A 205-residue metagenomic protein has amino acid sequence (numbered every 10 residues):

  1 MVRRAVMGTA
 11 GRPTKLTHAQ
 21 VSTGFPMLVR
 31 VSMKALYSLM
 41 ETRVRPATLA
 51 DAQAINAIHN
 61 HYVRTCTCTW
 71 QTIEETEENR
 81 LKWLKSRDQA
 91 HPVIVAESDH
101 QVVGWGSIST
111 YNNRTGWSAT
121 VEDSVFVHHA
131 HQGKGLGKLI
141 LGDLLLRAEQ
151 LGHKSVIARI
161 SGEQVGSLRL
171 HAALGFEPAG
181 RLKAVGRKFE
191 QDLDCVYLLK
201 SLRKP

Functional and structural regions predicted by a protein language model:
R3-R4, R12-K15, S22, R30-S32: Low-acidity, Ser/Thr- and Arg-rich intrinsically disordered low-complexity segments
R43-I55: A short beta-loop-alpha structural element at the N-terminal edge of CoA-dependent acyl/N-acetyltransferase catalytic
N56-W83: Conserved GNAT-fold acetyl-CoA-binding loop/helix
I73-A130, L141-G142, R147, S201-R203: Acetyl-CoA-dependent GNAT
T110, T115, I157-I160, A172 (+1 more regions): Conserved catalytic-core motifs of GNAT/GCN5-like acyltransferases
Q132, A158-L168: Conserved beta-strand-loop-alpha-helix junction that forms the acyl-donor binding cleft
G133-L146, R169-A173: Conserved acetyl-CoA-binding loop-helix of GNAT-fold acetyltransferases
A148-I160: Conserved GNAT acetyl-CoA-binding A-motif
